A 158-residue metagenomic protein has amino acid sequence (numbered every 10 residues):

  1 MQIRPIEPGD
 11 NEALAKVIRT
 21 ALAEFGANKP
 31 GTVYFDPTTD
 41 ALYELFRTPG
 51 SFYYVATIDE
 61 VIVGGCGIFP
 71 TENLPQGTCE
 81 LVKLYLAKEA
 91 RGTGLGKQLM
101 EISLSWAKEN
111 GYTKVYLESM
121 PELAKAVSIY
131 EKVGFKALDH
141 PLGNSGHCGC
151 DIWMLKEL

Functional and structural regions predicted by a protein language model:
M1-I3: Extreme N-terminal starter segment of soluble prokaryotic enzymes
P5-E89, M100-I102, P141-G143, E157-L158: Acetyl-CoA-dependent GNAT
T20, E24, G92, S105-E109 (+1 more regions): Conserved amphipathic alpha-helical interaction elements at protein-protein interfaces in regulatory, energy-coupling
T20, T113-Y116, M120-L158: C-terminal "cap" of GNAT-fold acetyltransferases
E60, G64, G94-G96, G134: Conserved phosphate-binding and hydrolysis motifs of nucleotide-dependent enzymes
Q76, G94, K125: Residues that form or flank phosphate/diphosphate-binding pockets in enzymes that use nucleotide phosphates
A87-E89, T93, P121-E122: Active-site acidic-Proline motif in GNAT/NAT acetyltransferases
Q98-K114: Conserved acyl-CoA
